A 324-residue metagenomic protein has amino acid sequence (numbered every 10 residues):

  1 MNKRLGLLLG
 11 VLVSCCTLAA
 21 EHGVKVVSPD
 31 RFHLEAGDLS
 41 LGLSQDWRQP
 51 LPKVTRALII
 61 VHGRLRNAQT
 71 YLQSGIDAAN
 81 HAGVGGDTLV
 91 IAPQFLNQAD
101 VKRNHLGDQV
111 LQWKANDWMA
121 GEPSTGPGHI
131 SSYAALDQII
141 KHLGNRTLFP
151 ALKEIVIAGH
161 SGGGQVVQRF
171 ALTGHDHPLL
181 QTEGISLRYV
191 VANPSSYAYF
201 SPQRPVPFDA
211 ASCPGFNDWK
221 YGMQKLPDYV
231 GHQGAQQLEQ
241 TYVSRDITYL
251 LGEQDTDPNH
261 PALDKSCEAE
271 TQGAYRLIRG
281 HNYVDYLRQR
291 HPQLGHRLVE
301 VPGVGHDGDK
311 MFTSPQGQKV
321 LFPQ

Functional and structural regions predicted by a protein language model:
L18-A57, L65-L89, D117-A134, K153-A158 (+6 more regions): A domain-start/cap signature at the N-terminus of enzymes
L58-G63, A92, Y249: Structural cue for short, hydrophobic secondary-structure segments
H62-R66, S195: Active-site glycine-rich loops that stabilize anionic/oxyanionic intermediates across multiple enzyme folds
G85-D100: Conserved alpha/beta-hydrolase
L96-I130, A262: Cap/lid segment of the alpha/beta-hydrolase catalytic domain
A134-L152: Conserved acidic catalytic loop of the alpha/beta-hydrolase fold
T182-Q289: The feature captures the conserved acid-bearing segment of alpha/beta-hydrolase catalytic domains
L250, D264, H281-Q324: C-terminal catalytic histidine-bearing segment of alpha/beta-hydrolase fold enzymes
